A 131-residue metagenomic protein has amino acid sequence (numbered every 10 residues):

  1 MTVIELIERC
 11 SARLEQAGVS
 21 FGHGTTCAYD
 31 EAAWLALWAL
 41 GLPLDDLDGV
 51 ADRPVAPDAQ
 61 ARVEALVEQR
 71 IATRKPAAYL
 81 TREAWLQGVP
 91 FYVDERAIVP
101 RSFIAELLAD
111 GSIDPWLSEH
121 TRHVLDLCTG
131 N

Functional and structural regions predicted by a protein language model:
M1-Q87: N-terminal auxiliary segments of SAM/dcSAM-dependent transferases
A51, A61-N131: SAM-dependent Rossmann-like transferase core, predominantly class I methyltransferases with a strong bias toward
